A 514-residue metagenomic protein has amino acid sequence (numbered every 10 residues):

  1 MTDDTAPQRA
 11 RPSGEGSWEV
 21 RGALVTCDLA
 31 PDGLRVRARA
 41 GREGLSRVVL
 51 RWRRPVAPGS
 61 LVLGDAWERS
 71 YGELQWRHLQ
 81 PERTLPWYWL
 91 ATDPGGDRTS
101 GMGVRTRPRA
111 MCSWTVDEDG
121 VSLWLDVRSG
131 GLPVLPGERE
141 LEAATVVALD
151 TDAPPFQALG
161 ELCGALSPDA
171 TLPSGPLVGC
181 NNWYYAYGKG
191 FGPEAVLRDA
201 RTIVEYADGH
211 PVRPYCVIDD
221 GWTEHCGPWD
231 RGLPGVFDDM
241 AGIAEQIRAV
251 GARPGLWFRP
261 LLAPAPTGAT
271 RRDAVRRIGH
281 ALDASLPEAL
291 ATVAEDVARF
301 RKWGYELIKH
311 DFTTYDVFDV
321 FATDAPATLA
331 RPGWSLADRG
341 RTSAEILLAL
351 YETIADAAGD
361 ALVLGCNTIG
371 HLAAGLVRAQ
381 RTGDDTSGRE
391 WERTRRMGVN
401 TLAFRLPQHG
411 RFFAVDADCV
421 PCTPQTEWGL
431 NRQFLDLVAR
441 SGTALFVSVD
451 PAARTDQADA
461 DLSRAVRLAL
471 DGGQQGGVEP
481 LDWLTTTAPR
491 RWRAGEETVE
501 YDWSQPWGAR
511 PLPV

Functional and structural regions predicted by a protein language model:
M1-P214, L307: Carbohydrate-recognition beta-sandwich/jelly-roll modules in extracellular/periplasmic carbohydrate-active proteins
D32, F434, V438-F446, E479-V514: Carbohydrate-binding surface patches
A38, G137-E138, C180, C216 (+4 more regions): Conserved, mostly hydrophobic/aromatic
F191-D208, P287-R301, N431: Short, acidic/polar
V212-P424, A458-L462: Aromatic- and carboxylate-enriched substrate-binding clefts and catalytic-loop regions of carbohydrate-active enzymes
T423-A439: Structural motif
L437-G473: Catalytic cores of secreted or luminal carbohydrate-active enzymes
D461-T486, Y501: Structured C-terminal cap/extension of enzyme domains
